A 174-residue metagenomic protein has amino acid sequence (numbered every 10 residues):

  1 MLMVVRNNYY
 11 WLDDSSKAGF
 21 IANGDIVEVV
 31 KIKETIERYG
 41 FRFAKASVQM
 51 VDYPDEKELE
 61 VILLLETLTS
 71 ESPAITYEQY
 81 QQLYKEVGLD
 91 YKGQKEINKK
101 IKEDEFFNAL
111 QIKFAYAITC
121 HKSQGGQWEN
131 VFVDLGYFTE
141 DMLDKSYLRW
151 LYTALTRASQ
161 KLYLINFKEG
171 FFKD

Functional and structural regions predicted by a protein language model:
M1-K173: Core RecA-like ATPase module of SF1/SF2 helicases and allied nucleic-acid translocases
